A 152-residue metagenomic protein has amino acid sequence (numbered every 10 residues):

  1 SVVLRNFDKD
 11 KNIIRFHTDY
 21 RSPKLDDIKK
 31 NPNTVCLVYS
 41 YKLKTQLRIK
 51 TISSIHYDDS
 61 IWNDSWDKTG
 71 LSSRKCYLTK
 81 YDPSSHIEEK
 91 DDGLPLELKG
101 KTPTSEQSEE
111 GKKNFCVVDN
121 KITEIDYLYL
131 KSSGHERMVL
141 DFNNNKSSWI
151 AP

Functional and structural regions predicted by a protein language model:
S1-V3: Conserved beta-strand in the GNAT
N6-K44: A short mixed-secondary-structure module that forms the rim of ligand-binding clefts
Q46-P152: Charged, gly/pro-rich active-site loop segments
